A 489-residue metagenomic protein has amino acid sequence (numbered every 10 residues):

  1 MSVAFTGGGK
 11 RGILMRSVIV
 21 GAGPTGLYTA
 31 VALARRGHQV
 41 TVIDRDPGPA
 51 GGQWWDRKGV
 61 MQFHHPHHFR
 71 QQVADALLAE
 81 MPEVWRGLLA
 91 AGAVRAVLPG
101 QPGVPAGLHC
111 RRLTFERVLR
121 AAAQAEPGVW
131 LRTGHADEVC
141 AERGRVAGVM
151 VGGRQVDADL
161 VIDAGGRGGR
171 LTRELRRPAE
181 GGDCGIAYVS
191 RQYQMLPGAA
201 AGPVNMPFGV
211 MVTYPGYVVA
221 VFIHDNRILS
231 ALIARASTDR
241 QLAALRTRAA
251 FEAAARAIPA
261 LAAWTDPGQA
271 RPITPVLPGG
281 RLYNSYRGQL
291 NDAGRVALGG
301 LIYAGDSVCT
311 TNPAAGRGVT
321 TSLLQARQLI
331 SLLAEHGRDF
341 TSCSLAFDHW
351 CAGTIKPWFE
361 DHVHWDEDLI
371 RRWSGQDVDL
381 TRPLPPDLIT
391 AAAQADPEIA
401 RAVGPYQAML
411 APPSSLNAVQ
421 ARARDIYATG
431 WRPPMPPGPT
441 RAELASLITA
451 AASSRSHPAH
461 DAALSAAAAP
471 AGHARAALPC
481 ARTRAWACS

Functional and structural regions predicted by a protein language model:
M1-M15: A short, basic/flexible loop-to-alpha-helix module at the beginning of a structural domain
M15-I43: N-terminal Rossmann-like FAD-binding beta1-loop-alpha1 element of flavoenzymes
T25, G48, G168: Conserved Rossmann-like nucleotide-cofactor binding loop
A32, G52-L98: N-terminal FAD cofactor-binding segment of flavoenzymes
H68-F69, G103-A121, R170: Short beta-strand to alpha-helix junction loop
E126-A257: Predominantly flavin-linked oxidoreductase catalytic cores and closely associated redox partners
D239-G353, P357: FAD/FMN-dependent oxidoreductases across multiple families
I330-S489: C-terminal helical "tail/cap" subdomain of flavin- and related membrane-associated enzymes
